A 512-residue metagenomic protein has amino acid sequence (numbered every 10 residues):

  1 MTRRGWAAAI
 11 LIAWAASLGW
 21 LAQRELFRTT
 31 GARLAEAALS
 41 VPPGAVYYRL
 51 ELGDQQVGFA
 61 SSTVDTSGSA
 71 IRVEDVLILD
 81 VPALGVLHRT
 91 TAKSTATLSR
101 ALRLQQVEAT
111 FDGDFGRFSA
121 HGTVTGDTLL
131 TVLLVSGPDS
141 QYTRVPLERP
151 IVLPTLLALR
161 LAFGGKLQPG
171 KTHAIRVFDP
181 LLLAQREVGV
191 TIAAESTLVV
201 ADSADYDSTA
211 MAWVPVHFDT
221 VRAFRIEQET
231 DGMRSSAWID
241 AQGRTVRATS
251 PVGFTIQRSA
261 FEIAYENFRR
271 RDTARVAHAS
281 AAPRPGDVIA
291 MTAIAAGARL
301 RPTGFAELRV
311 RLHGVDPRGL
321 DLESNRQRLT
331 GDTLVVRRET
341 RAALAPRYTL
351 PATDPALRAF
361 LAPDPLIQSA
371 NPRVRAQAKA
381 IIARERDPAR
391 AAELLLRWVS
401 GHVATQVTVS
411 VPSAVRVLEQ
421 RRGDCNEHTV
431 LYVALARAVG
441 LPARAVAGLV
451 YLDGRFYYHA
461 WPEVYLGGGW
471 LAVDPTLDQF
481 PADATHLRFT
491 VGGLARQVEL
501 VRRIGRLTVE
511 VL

Functional and structural regions predicted by a protein language model:
T2-A8, I12-T128, L134-R149, F163-P346 (+2 more regions): Acidic, serine/threonine-rich low-complexity disordered tracts
L11, P388, A392, C425-T429 (+2 more regions): Active-site-proximal structural scaffolding
D114, G232, H402-T405, C425 (+3 more regions): Solvent-exposed loop/turn segments at secondary-structure junctions within structured extracellular/periplasmic domains
A248-P251, H313, R337-E339, R444-G448 (+2 more regions): Generic beta-strand/beta-sheet core signal
V252, I256-V288, A352-T353, A438-L441 (+1 more regions): Active-site rim recognition segments
A342, Y348-G423, L431, G493-V498 (+1 more regions): Secondary-structure boundary elements
D387-E393, V439-R444, G468-G469: Loop/turn elements at helix/coil->beta-strand transitions in domains of secreted/extracellular proteins
L395, R421-L449, P462: Cysteine-centered nucleophilic/redox motifs
